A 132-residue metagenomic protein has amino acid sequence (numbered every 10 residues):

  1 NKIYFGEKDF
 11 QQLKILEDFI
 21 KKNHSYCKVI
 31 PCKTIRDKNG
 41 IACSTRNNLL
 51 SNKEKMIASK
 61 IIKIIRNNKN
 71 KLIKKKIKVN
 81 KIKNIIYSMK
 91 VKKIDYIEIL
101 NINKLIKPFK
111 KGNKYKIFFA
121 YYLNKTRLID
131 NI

Functional and structural regions predicted by a protein language model:
N1-N131: Active-site cores that bind ATP or allylic diphosphates and position pyrophosphate for catalysis
